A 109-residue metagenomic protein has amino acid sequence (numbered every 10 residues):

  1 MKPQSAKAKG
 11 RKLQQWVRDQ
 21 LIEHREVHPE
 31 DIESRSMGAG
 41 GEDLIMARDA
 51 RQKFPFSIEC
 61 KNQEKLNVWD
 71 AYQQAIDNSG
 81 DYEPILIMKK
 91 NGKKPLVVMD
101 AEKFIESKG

Functional and structural regions predicted by a protein language model:
M1-G109: Catalytic phosphate/metal-binding cores of nucleic-acid and nucleotide-processing enzymes, i.e., regions that mediate
